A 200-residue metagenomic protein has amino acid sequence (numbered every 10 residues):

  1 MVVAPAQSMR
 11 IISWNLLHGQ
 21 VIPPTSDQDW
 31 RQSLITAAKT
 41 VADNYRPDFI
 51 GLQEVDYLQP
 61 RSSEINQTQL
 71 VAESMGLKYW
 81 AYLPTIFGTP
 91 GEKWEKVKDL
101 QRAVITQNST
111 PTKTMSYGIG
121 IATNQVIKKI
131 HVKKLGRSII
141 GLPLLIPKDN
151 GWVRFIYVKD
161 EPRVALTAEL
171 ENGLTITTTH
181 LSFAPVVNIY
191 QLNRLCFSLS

Functional and structural regions predicted by a protein language model:
M1-S116, I189-N193: N-terminal, active-site-proximal structural segment of metallo-dependent hydrolase catalytic domains
V2-I12, Y117-K133, G141-I146, K159-T178: Beta-strand-turn-beta hairpins that frame and shape the catalytic cleft of phosphate-ester-processing enzymes
W14-L17, Q53-V55, L83-I86, T123-Q125 (+3 more regions): Active-site-proximal beta-strand/loop segments in catalytic clefts of secreted hydrolases
Q32-I35, F155-V164: A Trp-anchored, charged/polar loop motif used as the substrate-binding/catalytic surface of acyl/ester-handling
L70, T175, A184-S200: Metal-dependent phosphoesterases centered on the DNase I-like endonuclease/exonuclease/phosphatase
G88-K93, I130-I139: Membrane-interface segments of envelope glycosyltransferases acting on lipid-linked substrates or membrane lipids
Q101-V104, L142-V153: Short Pro/Gly-enriched beta-strand edge/turn motifs at strand-loop
R137, W152-F155: Aspartyl protease catalytic domain
